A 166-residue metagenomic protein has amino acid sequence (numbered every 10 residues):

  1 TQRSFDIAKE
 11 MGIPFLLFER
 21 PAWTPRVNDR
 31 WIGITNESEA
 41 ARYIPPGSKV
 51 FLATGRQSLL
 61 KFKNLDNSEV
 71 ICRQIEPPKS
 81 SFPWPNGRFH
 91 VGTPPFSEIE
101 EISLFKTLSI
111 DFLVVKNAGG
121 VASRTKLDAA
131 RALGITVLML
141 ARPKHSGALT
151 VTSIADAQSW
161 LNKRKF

Functional and structural regions predicted by a protein language model:
T1-E39: Glycine/small-residue-rich loop that forms an oxyanion/phosphate-binding "nest" at active or ligand-binding sites
R3-I7, K61-L65, L104, T125-A129: A short acidic, amphipathic alpha-helical/loop segment
E10-P14, S68, A132-T136: A short helix->loop->beta-strand "cap" motif at the edges of active sites that frequently abuts
F18-T24, E37, R56-S58, Q74-S80 (+1 more regions): Short, polar loop motifs at secondary-structure junctions
S38-S68: Internal active-site segments that recognize and position negatively charged phosphoryl groups and nucleotide moieties
F62-P94: Histidine/lysine/aspartate-rich catalytic loop segments that bind and position anionic ligands
P77-P85, V137-T150: Short, flexible loop segments at boundaries between secondary-structure elements
S81-F112, N117-L133, R142: A C-terminal functional module that forms or caps the active site or interfaces directly with catalytic machinery
